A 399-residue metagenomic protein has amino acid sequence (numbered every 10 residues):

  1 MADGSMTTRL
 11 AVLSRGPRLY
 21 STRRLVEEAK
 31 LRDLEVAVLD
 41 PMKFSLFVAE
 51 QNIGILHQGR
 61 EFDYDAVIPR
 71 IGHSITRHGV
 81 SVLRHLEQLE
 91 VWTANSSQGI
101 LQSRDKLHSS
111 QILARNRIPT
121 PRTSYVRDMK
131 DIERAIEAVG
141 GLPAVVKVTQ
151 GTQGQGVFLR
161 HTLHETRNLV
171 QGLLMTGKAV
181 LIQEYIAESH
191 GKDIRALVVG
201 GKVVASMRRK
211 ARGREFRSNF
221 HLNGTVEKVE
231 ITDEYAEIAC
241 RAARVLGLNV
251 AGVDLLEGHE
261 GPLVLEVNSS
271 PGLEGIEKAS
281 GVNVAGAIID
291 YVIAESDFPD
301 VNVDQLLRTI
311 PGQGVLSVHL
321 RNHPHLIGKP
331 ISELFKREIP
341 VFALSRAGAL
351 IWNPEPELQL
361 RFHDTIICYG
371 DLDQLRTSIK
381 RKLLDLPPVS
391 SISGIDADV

Functional and structural regions predicted by a protein language model:
A2-E27, L31, H57-F62, L86-E90 (+4 more regions): Active-site nucleotide/adenylate-binding loops and adjacent lid/helix of ATP-dependent enzymes
T8, I231-R308: ATP-dependent carboxylate activation and anion-phosphoryl transfer catalytic cores that bind Mg-ATP to form
P41-E87, A94-S103: N-terminal glycine-rich "phosphate-gripper" loop used for MgATP/nucleotide binding and carboxylate activation
L86-Q88, P356-L358, R376-V399: Short, compositionally biased
A144, V204-A205, A251, L263-L265 (+1 more regions): Protein kinase-like catalytic core scaffold
Q155-L246: Phosphate-binding site of ATP-dependent enzymes
P299-H319, P388-D398: Long, charged amphipathic helices and adjacent flexible linkers at domain junctions
L320-K382: Cytosolic Rossmann-like ligand/nucleotide-binding regulatory domains
